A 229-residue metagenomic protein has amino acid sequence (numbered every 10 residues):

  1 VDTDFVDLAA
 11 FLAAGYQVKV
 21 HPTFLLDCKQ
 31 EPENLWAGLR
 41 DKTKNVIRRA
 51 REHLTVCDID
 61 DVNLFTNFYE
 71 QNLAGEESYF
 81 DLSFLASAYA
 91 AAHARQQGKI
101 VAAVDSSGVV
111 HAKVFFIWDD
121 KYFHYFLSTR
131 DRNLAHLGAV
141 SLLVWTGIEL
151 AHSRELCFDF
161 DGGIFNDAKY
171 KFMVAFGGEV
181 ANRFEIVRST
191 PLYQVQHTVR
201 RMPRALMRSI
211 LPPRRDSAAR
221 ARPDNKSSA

Functional and structural regions predicted by a protein language model:
D2-A135: A conserved beta-strand-loop-helix scaffold within acyl/acetyltransferase catalytic domains
L12-N34, C157-A229: Active-site/acyl-donor-binding loops of N-acyltransferases
H21-L25, R48-R51, F80-S83, L127 (+4 more regions): Glycine-rich loops and low-complexity Gly/Arg-rich segments that provide flexible linkers or classic glycine-based
L35-K44, D61-Y69, Q96-I100, Y125 (+5 more regions): Noncatalytic linker/hinge segments flanking ATPase motor cores
S87-A91, Q97-T198: Aromatic (often tryptophan-rich) hydrophobic motifs at membrane interfaces
